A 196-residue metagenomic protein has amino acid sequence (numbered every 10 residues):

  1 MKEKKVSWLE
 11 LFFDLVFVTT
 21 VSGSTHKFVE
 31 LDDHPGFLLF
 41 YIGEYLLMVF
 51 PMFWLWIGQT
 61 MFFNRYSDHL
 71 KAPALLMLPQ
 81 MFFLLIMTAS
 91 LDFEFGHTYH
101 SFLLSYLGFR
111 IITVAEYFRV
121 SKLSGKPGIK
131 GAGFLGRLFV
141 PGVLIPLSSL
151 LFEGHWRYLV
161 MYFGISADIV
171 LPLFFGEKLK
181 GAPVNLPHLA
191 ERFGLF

Functional and structural regions predicted by a protein language model:
M1-F196: Multi-pass alpha-helical transmembrane bundle typical of ion/small-solute transporters and intramembrane aspartyl
